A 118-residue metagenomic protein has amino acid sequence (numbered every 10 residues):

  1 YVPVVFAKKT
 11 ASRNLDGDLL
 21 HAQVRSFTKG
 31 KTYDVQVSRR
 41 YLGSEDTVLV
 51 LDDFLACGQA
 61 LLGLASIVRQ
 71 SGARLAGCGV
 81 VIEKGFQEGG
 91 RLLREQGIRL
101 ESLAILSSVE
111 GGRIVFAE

Functional and structural regions predicted by a protein language model:
Y1-V4, S66-V68: Glycine-rich, phosphate-binding/catalytic loops in enzymes
V2-V48, I114-A117: Short, glycine/charge-rich flexible loops or terminal/linker lids adjacent to PRPP-binding catalytic cores
T10-A11, F54, K84: Short, flexible active-site-adjacent loop segments at beta-strand->alpha-helix junctions, enriched in small/polar
S38, V50-D52, C57: Thr-Gly-centered strand-to-loop micro-motif
G58, L62: Glycine-rich SAM-binding Motif I of class I
G63-E118: PRPP-dependent phosphoribosyltransferase catalytic core
